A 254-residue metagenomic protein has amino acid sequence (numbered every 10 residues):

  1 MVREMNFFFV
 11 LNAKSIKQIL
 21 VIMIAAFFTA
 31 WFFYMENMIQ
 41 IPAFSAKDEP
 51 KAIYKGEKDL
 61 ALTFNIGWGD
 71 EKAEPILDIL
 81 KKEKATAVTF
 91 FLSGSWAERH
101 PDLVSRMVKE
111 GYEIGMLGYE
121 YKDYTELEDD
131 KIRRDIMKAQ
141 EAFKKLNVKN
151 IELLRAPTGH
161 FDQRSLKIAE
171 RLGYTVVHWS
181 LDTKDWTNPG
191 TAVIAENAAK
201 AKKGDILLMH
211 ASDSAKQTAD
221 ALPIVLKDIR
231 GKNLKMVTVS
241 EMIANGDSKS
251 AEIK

Functional and structural regions predicted by a protein language model:
M1-T63, G69-K84, D102, V225 (+1 more regions): N-terminal pre-catalytic segment of deacetylase/amide-hydrolase enzymes
E36-A43, K138, F161-D162, K202-D205 (+1 more regions): A general structural signal for short secondary-structure boundary/capping elements
D59-L60, D70-K72, L77, K81-D213: Metal-dependent polysaccharide deacetylase catalytic core of the NodB/CE4 family, i.e., the active-site-bearing domain
T63, T89, T218: Ser/Thr-centric signal marking residues that sit in or immediately flank functional binding/regulatory motifs
D162, K216-Q217, G246: Short catalytic/ligand-binding loop motif for oxyanion handling, primarily in non-cytosolic enzymes, centered on
G190-T191, A219-D220, S248-I253: Histidine/acidic-residue-rich catalytic or RNA/ligand-binding cores of hydrolases and nuclease-related proteins
K202-M242: Catalytic grooves of carbohydrate-active enzymes
